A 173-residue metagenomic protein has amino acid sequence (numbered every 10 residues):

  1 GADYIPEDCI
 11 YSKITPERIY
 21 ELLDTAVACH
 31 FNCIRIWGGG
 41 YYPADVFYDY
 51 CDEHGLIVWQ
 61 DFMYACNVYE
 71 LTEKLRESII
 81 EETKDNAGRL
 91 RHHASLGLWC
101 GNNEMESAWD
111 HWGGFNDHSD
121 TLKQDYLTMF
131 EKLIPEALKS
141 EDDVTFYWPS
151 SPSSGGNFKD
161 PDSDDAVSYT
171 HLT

Functional and structural regions predicted by a protein language model:
G1-N67, R76-L98: Active-site-adjacent substrate/metal-binding segments within catalytic domains of carbohydrate-active enzymes
S12, W109, N157: Short acidic, gly/pro-rich beta-turn/loop elements at beta-sheet edges and active-site/ligand-binding grooves
G40-Y42, Y64-C66, N103-S107, S154-G155: Solvent-exposed loop/turn segments at secondary-structure junctions within structured extracellular/periplasmic domains
D45-F47, Y69-L71, N157-K159: Short Asp/Glu-rich motifs
T72, R76-D85, R89-S153: Active-site neighborhood of glycoside hydrolase catalytic domains
S163: Active-site loops of AMP-binding adenylate-forming
T170-T173: Conserved small/polar residues in nucleotide/adenosyl-binding loops
